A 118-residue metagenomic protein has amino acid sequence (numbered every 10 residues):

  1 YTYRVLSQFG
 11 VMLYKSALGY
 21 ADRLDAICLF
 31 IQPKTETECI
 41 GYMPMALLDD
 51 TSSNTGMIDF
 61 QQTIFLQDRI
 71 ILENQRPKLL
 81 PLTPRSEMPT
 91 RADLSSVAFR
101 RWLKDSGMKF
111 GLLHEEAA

Functional and structural regions predicted by a protein language model:
Y1-A118: C-terminal catalytic domain of Rieske-type non-heme iron oxygenases
